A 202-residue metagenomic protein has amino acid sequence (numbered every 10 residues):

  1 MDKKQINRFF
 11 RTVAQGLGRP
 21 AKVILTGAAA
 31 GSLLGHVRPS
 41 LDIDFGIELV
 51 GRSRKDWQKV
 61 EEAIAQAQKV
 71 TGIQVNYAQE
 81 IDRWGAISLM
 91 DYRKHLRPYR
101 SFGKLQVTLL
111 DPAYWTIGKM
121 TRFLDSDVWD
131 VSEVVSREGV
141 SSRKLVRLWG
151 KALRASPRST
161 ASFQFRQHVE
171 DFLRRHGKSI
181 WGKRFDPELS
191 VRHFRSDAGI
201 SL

Functional and structural regions predicted by a protein language model:
M1-L202: Compositionally biased terminal segments of proteins
